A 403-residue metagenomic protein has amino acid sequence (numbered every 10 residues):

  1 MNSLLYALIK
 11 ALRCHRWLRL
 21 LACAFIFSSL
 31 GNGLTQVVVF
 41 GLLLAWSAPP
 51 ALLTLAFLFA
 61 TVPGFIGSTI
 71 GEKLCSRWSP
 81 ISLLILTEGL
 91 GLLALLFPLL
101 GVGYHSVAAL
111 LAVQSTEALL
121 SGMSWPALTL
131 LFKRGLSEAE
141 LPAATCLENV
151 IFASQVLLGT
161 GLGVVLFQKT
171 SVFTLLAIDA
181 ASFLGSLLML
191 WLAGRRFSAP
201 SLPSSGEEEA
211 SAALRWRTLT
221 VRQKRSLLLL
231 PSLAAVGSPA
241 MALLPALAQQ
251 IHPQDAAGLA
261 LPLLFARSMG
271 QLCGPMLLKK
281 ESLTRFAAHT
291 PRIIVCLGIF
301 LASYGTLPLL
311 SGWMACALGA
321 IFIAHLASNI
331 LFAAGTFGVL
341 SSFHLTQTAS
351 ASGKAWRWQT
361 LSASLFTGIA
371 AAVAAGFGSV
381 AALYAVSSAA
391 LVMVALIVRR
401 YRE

Functional and structural regions predicted by a protein language model:
M1-L18, R196-L228: Juxtamembrane intracellular "pre-TM" segments in multi-pass secondary transporters
I26, G33-V38, V172-T174, R215-P275: A single, central transmembrane helix in multi-pass transporters
I26, S106-M123, A315-I330: Hydrophobic core of transmembrane alpha-helices in multi-pass small-molecule transporters, especially MFS/SLC-type
V39, M123-L136, I330-F343: Intracellular juxtamembrane helix-capping segments at the cytosolic ends of symmetry-related transmembrane helices
F40-W46, L99-G101, L158-I178, Q250-I251 (+1 more regions): Transmembrane alpha-helix termini and helix-breaking/packing motifs in multi-pass membrane transporters
A60-G91, Q250-E403: C-terminal transmembrane bundle of multi-pass solute transporters/carriers
V113-S154: Cytoplasmic helix-loop-helix junction between adjacent transmembrane helices in 12-TM secondary transporters
L176-S204, R399-E403: Helix-loop junctions on the cytosolic side of multi-pass membrane transporters, especially the intracellular loop
